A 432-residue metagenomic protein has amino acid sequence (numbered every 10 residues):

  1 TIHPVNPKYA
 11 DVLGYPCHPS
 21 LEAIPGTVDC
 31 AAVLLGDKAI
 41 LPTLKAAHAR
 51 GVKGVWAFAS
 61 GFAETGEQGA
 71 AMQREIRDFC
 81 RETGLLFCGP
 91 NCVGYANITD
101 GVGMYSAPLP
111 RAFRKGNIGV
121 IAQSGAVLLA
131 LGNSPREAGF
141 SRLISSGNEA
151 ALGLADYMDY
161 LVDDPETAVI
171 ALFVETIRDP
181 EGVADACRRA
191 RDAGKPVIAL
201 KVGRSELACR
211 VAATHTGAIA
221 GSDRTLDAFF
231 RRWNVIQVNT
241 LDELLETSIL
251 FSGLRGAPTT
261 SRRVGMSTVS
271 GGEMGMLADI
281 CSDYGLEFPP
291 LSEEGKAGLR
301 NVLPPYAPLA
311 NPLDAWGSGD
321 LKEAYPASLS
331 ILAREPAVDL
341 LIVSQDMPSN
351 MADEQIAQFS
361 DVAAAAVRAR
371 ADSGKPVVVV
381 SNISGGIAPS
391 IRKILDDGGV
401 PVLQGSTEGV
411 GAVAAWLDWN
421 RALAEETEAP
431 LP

Functional and structural regions predicted by a protein language model:
T1-P432: Catalytic-core regions of core metabolic enzymes, especially those transforming organic acids/acyl-group intermediates
